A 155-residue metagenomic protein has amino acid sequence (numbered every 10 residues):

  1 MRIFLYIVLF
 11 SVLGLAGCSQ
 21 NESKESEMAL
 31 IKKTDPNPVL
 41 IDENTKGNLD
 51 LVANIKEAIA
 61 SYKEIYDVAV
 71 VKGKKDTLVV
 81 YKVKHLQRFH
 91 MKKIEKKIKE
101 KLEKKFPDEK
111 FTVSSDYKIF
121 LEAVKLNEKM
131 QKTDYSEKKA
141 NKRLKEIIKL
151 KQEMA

Functional and structural regions predicted by a protein language model:
M1-F4: Positively charged n-region of N-terminal signal peptides that target proteins for export
G14-G17: C-terminal motif of bacterial Sec signal peptides marking the signal peptidase cleavage site
S19-N21: Bacterial signal peptide processing site
E27-L49: Post-signal peptide N-terminal segment of mature Sec-exported envelope proteins
V52-K56, R88-F111: Short, non-transmembrane amphipathic alpha-helical segments
I55-V71: Short acidic amphipathic segments
D76-K82: Short, aliphatic-rich beta-strand segments
K99-A155: C-terminal low-complexity, charged extensions that often adopt amphipathic alpha-helices
